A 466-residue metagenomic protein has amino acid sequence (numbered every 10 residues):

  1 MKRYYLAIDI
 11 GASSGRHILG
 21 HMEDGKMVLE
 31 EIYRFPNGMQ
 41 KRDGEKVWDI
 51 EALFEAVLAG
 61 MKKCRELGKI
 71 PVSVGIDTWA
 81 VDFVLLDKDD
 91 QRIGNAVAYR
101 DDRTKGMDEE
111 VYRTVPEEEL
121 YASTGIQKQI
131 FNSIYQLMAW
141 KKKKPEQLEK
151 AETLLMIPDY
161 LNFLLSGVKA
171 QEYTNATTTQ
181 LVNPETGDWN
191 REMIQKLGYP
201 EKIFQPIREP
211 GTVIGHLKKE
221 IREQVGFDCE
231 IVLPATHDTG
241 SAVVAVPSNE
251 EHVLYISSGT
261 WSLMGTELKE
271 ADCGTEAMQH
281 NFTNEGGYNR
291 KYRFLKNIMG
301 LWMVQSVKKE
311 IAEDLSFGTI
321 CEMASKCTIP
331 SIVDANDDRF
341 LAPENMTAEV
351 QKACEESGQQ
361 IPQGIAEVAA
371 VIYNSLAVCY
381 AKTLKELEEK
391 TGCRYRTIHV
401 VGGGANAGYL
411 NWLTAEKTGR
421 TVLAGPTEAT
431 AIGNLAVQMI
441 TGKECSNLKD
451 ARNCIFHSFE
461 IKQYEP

Functional and structural regions predicted by a protein language model:
M1-G94, A122, K150, R222-I231 (+2 more regions): N-terminal glycine/serine-rich phosphate-binding loop of ATP-dependent small-molecule kinases, especially carbohydrate
L6-A7, L19, K105, Y112-G125 (+8 more regions): Active-site core segments that coordinate phosphate-bearing ligands/cofactors across diverse enzyme families
G11-S13, V72, D77-W79, S133 (+4 more regions): Short, basic and Ser/Thr-rich N-terminal targeting/leader segments
R42, K62-Y99, Q127-F131, N162-N183 (+1 more regions): Short beta-strand-loop/turn "lid" adjacent to the catalytic site in phosphate-handling enzymes
I70-T78, T153, P206, C393-G402: Short glycine-rich phosphate-binding loop at a beta-alpha junction
D77-A80, P210-G211, S258-W261, T397-A405: Glycine-rich beta-strand-to-loop/alpha-helix junction loops that act as flexible
R191, Q195-P210: A conserved helix-loop-beta module that forms one wall/lid of the active-site cleft in ATP-utilizing catalytic domains
